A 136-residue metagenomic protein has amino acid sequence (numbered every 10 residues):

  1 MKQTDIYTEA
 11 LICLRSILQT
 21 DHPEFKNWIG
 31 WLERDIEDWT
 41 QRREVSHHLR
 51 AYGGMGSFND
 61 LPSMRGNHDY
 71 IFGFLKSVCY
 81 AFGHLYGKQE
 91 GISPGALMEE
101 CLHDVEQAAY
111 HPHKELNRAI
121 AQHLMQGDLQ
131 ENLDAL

Functional and structural regions predicted by a protein language model:
K2-A10, W28, H47: Short amphipathic alpha-helical heptad-repeat segments
K2-I6, E37-E44, P112, D128: Alpha-helix capping and helix-coil boundary motifs
T8-L11, R15, I29, E33-E37 (+1 more regions): Heptad-repeat amphipathic alpha-helical coiled-coil interaction surface used for oligomerization/assembly
T8-L11, R15, S46, I71-F72 (+1 more regions): Generic N-terminal initiation segments characterized by hydrophobic and/or small/turn-forming residues
R15-D21: Extended amphipathic alpha-helical scaffold segments
H22-S77: Amphipathic alpha-helical interaction modules
S57-L136: Amphipathic alpha-helical binding modules
